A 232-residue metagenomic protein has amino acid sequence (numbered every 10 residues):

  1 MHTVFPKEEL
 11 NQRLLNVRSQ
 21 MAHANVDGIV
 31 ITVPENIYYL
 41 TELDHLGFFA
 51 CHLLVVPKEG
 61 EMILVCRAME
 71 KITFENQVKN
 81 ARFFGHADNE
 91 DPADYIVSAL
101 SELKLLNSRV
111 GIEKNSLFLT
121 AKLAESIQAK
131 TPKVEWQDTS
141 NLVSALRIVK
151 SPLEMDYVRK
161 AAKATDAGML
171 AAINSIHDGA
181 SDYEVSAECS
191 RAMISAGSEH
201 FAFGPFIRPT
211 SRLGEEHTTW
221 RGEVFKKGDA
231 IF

Functional and structural regions predicted by a protein language model:
M1-S98, K163, A167, R221-E223: N-terminal accessory/capping or targeting/presequence segment of soluble
E9, L14, Q20, D91-F201: Flexible, acidic/His-enriched mid-domain "rim/lid" segments that flank
D27, S108, D229: Conserved acidic residues
P34, K114-S116, T210-R212: Acidic, glycine-rich active-site loops and adjacent beta-strand->loop/helix elements that engage anionic groups
I37-F48, S140-A145, V149, A180-F232: Short catalytic-site patches enriched in acidic/histidine residues that coordinate or position cofactors/metals
V56-E61, P132, P209-S211, K226: Short acidic-glycine loop/turn motifs at beta-strand connectors
L64, F83, W136, F206-I207: Generic preference for hydrophobic
